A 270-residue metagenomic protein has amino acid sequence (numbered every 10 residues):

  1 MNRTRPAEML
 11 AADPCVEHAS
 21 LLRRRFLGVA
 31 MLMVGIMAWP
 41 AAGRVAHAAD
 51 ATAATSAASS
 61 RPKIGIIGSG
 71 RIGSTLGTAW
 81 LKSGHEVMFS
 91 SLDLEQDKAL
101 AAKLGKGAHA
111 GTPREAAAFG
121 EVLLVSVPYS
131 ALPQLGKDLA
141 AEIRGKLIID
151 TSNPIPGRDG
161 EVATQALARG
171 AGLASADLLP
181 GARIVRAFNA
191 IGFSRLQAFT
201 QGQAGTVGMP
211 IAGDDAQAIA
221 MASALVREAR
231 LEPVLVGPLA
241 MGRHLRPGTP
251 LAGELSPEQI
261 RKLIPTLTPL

Functional and structural regions predicted by a protein language model:
R5-V34: N-terminal secretory signal peptides and thylakoid transit peptides that target proteins across membranes
G28-W39, R44-A99: NAD(P)+-binding Rossmann beta1-loop-alpha1 motif at the extreme N-terminus of oxidoreductases
S56-P62, T78, K82-V122, S126-Q134 (+1 more regions): Conserved N-terminal Rossmann-fold NAD(P) cofactor-binding segment
P62-I64, K146, V207: Nucleotide donor/acceptor-binding cores
F119, G145, G181-I184: A glycine-biased structural micro-motif
L124-P128, I149-D150, R186: Redox-cofactor binding/interface segments in oxidoreductases and associated redox assembly factors
S152-V185: Rossmann-fold NAD(P)-binding glycine/threonine-rich loop
L178-I184, G202-G242, R246-P247, L251 (+1 more regions): Internal alpha-helical scaffold of NAD(P)-dependent oxidoreductase catalytic cores
